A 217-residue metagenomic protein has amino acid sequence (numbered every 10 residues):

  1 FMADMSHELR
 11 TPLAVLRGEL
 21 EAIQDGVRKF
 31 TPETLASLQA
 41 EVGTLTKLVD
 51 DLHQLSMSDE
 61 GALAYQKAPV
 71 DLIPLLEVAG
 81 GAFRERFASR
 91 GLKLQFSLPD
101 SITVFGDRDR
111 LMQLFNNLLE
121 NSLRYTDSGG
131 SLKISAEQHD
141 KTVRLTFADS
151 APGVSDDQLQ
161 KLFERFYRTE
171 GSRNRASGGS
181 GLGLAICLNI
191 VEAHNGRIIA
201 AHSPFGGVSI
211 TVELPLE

Functional and structural regions predicted by a protein language model:
E60-Y65, T103-G106: Conserved micro-motifs of the catalytic ATP-binding
Q66-P69, A88, K93-I102, F205: Conserved catalytic submotifs in the C-terminal HATPase_c
S122-L123: Short helix-loop "hinge" at the ATP-lid/N-box region of the Bergerat-fold HATPase_c
G129-K141: Short beta-strand/loop element within the Bergerat-fold HATPase_c
V154-R168: Short conserved segment of the HATPase_c
G183, C187: Short alpha-helical Gxxx[C/S/T] motif in the catalytic ATP-binding
N195-R197: Conserved glycine-rich
